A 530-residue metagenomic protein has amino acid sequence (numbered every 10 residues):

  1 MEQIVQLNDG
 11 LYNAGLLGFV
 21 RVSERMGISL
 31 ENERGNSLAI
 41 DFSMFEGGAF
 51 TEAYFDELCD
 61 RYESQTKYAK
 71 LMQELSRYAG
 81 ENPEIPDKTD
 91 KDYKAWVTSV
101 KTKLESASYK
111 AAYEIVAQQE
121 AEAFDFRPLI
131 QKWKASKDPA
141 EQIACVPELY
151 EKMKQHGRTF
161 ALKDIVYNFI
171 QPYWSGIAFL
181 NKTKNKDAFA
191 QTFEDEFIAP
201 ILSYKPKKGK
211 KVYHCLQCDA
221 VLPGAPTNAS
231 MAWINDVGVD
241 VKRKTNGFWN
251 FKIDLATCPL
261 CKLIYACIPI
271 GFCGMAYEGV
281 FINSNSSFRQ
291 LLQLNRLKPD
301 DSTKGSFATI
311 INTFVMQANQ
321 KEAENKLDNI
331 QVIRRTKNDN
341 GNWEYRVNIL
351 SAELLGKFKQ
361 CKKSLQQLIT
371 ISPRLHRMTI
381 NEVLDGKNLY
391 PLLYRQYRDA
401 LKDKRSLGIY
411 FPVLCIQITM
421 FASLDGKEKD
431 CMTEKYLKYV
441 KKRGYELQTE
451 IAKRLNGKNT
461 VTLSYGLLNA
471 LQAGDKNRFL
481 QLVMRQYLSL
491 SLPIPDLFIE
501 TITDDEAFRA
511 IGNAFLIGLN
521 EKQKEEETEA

Functional and structural regions predicted by a protein language model:
M1-K186, N348-Q360, L497-E527: Conserved small-residue
Q3-Q6, Q65, Q73, Q118-Q119 (+18 more regions): Residue-identity detector for glutamine
F19, F42-F45, F50, F55 (+23 more regions): Phenylalanine-focused residue identity feature
R21, K67-K70, K88-K94, K101-K103 (+23 more regions): Context-gated lysine
G35, D219, N340-G341: Intrinsic-disorder/low-complexity loop/linker signature
V146-T309: Basic, glycine-/proline-tolerant helical and adjacent loop/strand elements that line or dock onto nucleic-acid
C273, T528-E529: Acidic, serine/proline-rich low-complexity intrinsically disordered regions
D300-E527: Intrinsically disordered, low-complexity regulatory regions
